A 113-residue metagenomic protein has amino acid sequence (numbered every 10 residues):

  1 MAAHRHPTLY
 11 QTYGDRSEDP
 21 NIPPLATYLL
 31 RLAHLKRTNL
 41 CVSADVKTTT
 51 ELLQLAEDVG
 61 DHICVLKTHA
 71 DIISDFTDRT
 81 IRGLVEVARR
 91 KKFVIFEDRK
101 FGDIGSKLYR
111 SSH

Functional and structural regions predicted by a protein language model:
A2-F96: Conserved N-terminal beta1-alpha1 strand-loop-helix module at the mouth
L53, R82-E86, D103-H113: A short alpha/beta connector and helix-capping loop motif
K91, R99-I104: N-terminal glycine-rich phosphate/adenylate-binding segment common to multiple enzyme folds
